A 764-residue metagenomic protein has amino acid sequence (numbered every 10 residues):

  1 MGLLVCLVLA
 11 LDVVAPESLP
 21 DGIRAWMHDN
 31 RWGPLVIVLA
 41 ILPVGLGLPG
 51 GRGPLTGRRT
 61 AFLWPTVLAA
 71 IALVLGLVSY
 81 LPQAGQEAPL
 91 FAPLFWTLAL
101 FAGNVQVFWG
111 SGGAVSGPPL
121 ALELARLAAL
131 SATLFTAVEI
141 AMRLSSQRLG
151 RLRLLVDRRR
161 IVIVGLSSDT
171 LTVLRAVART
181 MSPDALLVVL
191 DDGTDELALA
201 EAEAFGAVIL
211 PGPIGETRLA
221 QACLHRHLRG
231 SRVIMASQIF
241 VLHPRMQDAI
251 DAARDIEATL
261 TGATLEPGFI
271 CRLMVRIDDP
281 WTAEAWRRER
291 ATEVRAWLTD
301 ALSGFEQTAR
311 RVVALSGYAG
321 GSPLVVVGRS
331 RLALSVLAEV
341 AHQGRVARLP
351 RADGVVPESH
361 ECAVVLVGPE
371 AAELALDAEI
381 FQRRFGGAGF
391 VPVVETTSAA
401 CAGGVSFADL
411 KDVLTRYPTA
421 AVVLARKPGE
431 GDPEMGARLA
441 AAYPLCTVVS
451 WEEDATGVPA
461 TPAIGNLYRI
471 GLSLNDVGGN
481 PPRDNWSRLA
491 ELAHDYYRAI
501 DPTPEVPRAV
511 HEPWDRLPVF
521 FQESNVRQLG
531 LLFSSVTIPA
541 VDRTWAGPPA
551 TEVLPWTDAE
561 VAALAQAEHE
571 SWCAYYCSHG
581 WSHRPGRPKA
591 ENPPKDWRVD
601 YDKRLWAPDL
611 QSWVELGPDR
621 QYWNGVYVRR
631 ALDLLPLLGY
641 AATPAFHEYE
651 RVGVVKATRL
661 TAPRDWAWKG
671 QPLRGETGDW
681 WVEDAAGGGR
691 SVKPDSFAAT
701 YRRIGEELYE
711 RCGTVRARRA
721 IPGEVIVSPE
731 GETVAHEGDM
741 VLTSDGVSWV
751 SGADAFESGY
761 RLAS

Functional and structural regions predicted by a protein language model:
M1-I71, P82-A92, A99, Q106-Q566 (+2 more regions): Cytosolic regulatory regions of ion transport systems
A378-T396, V741-S764: Structured core of small recognition/catalytic domains
F521, V536, W572-Y576, G580-W581 (+5 more regions): Short loop/beta submotifs within extracellular cysteine-rich repeat domains
L529-T544, V628-P644, F697, F756: Repeat-associated, polar segments at repeat-unit boundaries in modular proteins
P548, S582-L616: Surface-exposed intrinsically disordered loops and tails
S582-K589, Q621-Y622, A631, L635: C-terminal amphipathic alpha-helical interaction region
L616-W623, V628: Ordered core of a single globular domain
A645-A685, P694-V747, D754-F756, L762-S764: A motif-centric signal for short, conserved binding hotspots located in accessible loops or intrinsically disordered
